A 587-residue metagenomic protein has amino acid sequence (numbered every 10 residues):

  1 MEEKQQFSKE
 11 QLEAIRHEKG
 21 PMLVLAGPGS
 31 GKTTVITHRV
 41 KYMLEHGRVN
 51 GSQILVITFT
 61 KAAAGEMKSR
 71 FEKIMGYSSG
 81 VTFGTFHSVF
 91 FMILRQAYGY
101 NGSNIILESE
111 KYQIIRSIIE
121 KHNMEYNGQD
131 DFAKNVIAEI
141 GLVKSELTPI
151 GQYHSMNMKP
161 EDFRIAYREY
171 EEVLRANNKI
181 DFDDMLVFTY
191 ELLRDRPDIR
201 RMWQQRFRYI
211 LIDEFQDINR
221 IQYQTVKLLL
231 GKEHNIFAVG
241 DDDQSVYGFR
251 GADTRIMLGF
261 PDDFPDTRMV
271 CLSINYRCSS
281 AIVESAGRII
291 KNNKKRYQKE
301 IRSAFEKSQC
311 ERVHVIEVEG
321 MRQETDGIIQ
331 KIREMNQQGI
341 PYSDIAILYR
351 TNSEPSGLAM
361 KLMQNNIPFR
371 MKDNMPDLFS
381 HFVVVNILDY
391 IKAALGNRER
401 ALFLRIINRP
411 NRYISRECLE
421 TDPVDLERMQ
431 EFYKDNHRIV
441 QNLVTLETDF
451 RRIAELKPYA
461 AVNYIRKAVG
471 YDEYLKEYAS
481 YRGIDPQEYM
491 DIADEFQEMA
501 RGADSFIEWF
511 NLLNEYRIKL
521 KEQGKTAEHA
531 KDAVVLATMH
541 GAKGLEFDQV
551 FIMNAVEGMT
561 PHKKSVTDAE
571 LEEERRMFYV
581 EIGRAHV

Functional and structural regions predicted by a protein language model:
E2-K9, Y42, R220-E317: Conserved RecA-like helicase ATPase core segment that couples NTP binding/hydrolysis to strand translocation
K19-P21, S30, M43-Q205, H234 (+6 more regions): A basic/glycine-biased coupling hinge at the interface between accessory DNA-binding modules
P28-I36, V40, D266-R268, S273-P368 (+1 more regions): Helicase P-loop NTPase motor core
T34-V49, K227: Walker A/P-loop NTP-binding motif
T82-M92, L211-E214, V239, T351 (+3 more regions): Conserved helicase core region in the C-terminal RecA-like lobe
W203-I221, F237-A238: SF2 helicase catalytic motif II
F264, K307-R312, I340-A461: ATPase/helicase motor core of nucleic-acid motors
K434-G541, M559-H562: Accessory C-terminal helicase-associated subdomains
